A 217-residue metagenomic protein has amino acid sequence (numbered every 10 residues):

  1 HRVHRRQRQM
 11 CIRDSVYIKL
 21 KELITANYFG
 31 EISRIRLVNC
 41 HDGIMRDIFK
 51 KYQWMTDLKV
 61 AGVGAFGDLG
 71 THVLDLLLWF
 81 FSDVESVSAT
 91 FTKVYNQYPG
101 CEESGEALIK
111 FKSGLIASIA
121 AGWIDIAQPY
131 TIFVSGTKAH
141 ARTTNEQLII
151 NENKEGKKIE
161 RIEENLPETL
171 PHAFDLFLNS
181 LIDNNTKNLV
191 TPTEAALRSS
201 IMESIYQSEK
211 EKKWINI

Functional and structural regions predicted by a protein language model:
H1-R8, I12: Single conserved hydrophobic/aromatic residue that forms the stacking wall/gate of nucleotide- or nucleobase-binding
S15-Y98, K212: Predominantly a Rossmann-like dinucleotide-binding segment in NAD(P)-dependent oxidoreductases
V16-Y17, V73-L74, L170-L178, M202: A general structural signal for well-ordered alpha-helical segments in protein cores
A61-G67, E160-E168: A short glycine-threonine-serine/GTX helix/turn-capping micro-motif
F66-G70, P167, L189-A196: Conserved loop-to-helix N-cap of the C-terminal "lid" that shapes the substrate pocket in Rossmann-like
D75-Q147, A173-K187: Contiguous beta-strand/loop segments that form the cofactor/metal-binding neighborhood of enzyme cores
K112, N179-I217: C-terminal helix-rich "cap/oligomerization" subdomain common to oxidoreductases
E163-D175, V190: Active-site loop of classical SDR/Rossmann-like NAD(P)-dependent oxidoreductases, centered on the catalytic Tyr-X3-Lys
